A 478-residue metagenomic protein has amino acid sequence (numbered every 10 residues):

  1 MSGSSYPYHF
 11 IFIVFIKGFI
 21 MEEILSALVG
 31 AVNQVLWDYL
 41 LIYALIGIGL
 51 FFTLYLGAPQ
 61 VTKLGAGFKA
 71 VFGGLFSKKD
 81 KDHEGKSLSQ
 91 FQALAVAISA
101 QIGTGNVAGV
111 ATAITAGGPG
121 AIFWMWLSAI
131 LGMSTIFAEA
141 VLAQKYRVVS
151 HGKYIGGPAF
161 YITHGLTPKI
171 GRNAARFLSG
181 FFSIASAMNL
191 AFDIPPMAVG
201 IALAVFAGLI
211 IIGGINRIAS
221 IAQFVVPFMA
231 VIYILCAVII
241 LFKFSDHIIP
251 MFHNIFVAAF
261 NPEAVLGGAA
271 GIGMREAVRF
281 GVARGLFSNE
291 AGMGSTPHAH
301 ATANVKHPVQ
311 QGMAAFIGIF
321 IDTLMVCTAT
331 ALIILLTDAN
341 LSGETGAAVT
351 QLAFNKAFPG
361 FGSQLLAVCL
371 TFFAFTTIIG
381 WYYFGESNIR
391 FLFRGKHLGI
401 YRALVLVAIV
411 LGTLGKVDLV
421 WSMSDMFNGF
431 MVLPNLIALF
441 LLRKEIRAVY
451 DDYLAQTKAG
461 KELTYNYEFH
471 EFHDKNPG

Functional and structural regions predicted by a protein language model:
F10-K17, M21-T104, I114-G120, G132 (+1 more regions): N-terminal alpha-helical transmembrane segments of multi-pass membrane transport and channel/translocase proteins
I24-L25, Y55-Q60, G105-V110, R176-A187 (+6 more regions): Transmembrane helix-loop junctions in multi-pass membrane proteins
Q34-A70, A113-Y154, I321-A329, M426-L436: Extracellular loop-to-transmembrane helix junctions
A44-I48, Y55-F68, A174-L178, F182-M188 (+4 more regions): Membrane-interface loop-to-helix entry segments
P59-L88, G109-I122, S134-P168, N340-A357 (+3 more regions): Flexible loop linkers connecting adjacent transmembrane helices in multi-pass alpha-helical membrane transporters
K79-I114, L142-K145, H151-L166, I170 (+1 more regions): Alpha-helical membrane segments and immediately flanking helix-loop junctions that form or couple to the substrate/ion
L131-E139, V205-I215, V226-D246, R279 (+3 more regions): Selective recognition of specific alpha-helical transmembrane segments in multi-pass small-molecule
F137-K145, H151, V238-N254, P262 (+3 more regions): Extracellular/periplasmic helix-exit of transmembrane alpha-helices
